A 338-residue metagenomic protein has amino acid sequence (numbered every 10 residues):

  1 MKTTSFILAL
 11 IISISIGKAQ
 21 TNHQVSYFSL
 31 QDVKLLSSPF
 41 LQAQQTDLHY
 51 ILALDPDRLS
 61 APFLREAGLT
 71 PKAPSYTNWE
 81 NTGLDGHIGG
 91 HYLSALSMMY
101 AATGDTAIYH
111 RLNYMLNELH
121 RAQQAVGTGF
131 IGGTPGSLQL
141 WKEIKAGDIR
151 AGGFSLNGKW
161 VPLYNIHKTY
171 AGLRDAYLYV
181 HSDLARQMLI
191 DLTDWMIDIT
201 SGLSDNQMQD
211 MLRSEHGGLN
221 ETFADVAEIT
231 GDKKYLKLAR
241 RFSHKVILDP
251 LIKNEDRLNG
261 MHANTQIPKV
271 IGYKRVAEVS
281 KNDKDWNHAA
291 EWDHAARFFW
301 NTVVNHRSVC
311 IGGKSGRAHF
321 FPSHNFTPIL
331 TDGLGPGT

Functional and structural regions predicted by a protein language model:
M1-T21: Bacterial Sec-dependent N-terminal signal peptides
Q20-T338: Glycan-recognition and catalytic cores of secretory/periplasmic carbohydrate-active enzymes
